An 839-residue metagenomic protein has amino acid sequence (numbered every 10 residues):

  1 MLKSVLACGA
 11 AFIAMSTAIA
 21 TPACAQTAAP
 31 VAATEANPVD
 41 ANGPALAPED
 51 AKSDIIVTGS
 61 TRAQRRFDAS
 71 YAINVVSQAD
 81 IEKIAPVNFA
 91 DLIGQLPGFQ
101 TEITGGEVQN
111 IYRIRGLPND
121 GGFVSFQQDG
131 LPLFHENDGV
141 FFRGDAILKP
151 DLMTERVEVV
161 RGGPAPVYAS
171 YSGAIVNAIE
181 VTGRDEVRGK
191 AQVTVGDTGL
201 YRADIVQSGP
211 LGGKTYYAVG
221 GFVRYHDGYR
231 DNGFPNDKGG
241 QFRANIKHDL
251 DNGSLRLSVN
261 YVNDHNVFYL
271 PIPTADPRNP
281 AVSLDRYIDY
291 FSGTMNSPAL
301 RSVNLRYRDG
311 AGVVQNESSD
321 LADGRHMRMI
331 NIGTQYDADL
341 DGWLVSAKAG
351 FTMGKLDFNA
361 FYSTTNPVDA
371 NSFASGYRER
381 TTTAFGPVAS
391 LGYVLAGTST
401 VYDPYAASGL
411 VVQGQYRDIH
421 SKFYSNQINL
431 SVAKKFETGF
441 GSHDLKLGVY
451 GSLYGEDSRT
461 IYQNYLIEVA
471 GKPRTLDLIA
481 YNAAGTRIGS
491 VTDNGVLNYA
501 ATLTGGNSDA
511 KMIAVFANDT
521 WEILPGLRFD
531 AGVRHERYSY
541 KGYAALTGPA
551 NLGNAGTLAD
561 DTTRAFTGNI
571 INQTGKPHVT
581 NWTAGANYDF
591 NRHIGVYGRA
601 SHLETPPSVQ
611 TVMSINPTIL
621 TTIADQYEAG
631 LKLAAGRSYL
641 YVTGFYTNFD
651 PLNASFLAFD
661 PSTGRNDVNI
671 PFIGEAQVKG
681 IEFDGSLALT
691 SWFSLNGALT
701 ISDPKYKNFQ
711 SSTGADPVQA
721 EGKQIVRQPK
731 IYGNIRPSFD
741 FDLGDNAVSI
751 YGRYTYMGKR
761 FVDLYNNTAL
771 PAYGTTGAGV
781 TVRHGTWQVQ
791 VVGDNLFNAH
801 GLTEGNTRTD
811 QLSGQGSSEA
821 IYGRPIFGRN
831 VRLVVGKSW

Functional and structural regions predicted by a protein language model:
V31, P38-V39, E49-I84, I111 (+1 more regions): N-terminal periplasmic "start-of-domain" segments of outer-membrane beta-barrel proteins
D40-P44, T58, Q64-R65, I73 (+1 more regions): Extracytoplasmic beta-strand/coil segments of soluble accessory domains associated with Gram-negative outer-membrane
P132-R161, D285: Short acidic/polar hinge/loop motifs at secondary-structure boundaries that mediate gating or recognition
I147-Q192: A beta-strand signature from Gram-negative outer-membrane beta-barrel systems, especially the internal plug domain
D249, S254-N331, D357-R417, S421 (+4 more regions): Acidic/polar loop-and-plug regions of large Gram-negative outer-membrane beta-barrel proteins
S421-S425, K435, S442-V491, A500 (+4 more regions): Structural signature of Gram-negative outer-membrane beta-barrels, strongest in the C-terminal barrel of TonB-dependent
Y646-N648, P671-L764, V834-W839: Gram-negative outer-membrane beta-barrel transporters
F649-D650, T690-L695, T755-D763, T781-W839: C-terminal beta-signal and adjacent terminal beta-strands/loops of Gram-negative outer-membrane beta-barrel proteins
